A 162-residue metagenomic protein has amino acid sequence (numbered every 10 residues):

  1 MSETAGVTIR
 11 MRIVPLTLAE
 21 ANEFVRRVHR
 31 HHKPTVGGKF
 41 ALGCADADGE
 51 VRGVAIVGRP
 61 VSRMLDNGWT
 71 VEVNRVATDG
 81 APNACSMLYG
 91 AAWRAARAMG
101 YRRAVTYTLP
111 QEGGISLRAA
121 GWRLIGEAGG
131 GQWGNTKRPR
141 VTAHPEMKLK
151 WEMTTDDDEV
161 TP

Functional and structural regions predicted by a protein language model:
M1-S2, D157-P162: Short intrinsically disordered terminal tails
M1-T35: Short amphipathic alpha-helix that is part of the acyltransferase structural core
R10, T70, K148: A residue-level signal for beta-strand positions that form part of recognition/binding surfaces within mature
P15, K39, D46, V51-V54 (+1 more regions): Acyl-donor binding region in acyl/amide transferases
V25, L42-A45: Active-site and channel-lining beta-strand-loop segments that bind or position nucleotide-derived/phosphorylated
P34-L42: N-terminal carbohydrate-binding/catalytic regions of secreted carbohydrate-active enzymes
G43, K150-T154: Short, well-ordered beta-strand micro-motif
A47-G49, T154-D158: Short loop segments at secondary-structure junctions
